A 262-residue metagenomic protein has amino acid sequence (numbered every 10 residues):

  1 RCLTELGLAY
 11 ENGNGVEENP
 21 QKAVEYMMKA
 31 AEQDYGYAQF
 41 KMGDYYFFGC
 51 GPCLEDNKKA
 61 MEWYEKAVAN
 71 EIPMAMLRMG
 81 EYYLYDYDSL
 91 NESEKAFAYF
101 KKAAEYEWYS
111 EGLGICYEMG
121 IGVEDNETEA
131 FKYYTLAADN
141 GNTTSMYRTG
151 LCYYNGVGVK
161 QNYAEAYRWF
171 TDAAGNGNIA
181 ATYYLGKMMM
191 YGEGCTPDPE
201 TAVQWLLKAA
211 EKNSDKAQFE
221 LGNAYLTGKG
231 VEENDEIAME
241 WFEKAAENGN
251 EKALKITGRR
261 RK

Functional and structural regions predicted by a protein language model:
E5-N12, K41-G49, L77-Y85, S110-M119 (+4 more regions): Hydrophobic face of amphipathic alpha-helices that form TPR/SEL1-like repeat modules and related alpha-solenoid
N12-N14, E32-G36, F48-C50, A69-P73 (+13 more regions): Short helix-capping/linker turns of helical repeat alpha-solenoids
A30, F40, A67-E71, A75-M79 (+4 more regions): Alpha-helical tetratricopeptide repeat
K244-K262: Terminal, low-structured helical/coil segments at or just beyond the last alpha-helical repeat
